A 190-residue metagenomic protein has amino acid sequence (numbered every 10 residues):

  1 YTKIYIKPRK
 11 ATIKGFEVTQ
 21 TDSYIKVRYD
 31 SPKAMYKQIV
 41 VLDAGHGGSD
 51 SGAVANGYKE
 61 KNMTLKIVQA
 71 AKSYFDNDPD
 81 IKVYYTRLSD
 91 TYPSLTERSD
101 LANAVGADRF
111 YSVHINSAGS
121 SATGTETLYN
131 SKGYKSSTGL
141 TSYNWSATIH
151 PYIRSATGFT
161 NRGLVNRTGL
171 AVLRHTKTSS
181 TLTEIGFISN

Functional and structural regions predicted by a protein language model:
Y1-V40: Signal-peptide-cleaved, periplasmic/extracellular N-terminal interaction regions immediately downstream of the signal
Y24-L101, V105-A107, S131, T138: Active-site histidine-acidic residue metal-binding/catalytic motifs, centered on HxH/HExxH-like signatures
K33-M35, N103-V105, G119-S121, L173-K177: Extracellular/periplasmic catalytic domains that process cell-envelope and extracellular macromolecules
Q38, D78-V83, V105-F110, H150 (+2 more regions): Loop/turn elements at helix/coil->beta-strand transitions in domains of secreted/extracellular proteins
D50-Y58, A118-T148: A short, glycine/acidic-enriched catalytic loop
L65-K72, T96-S99, T125, S142-H150 (+1 more regions): Extracytoplasmic/secreted envelope proteins and their assembly/folding machinery, especially bacterial periplasmic
S112-I115, L128, G163-N190: Active-site-adjacent mobile loop/cap segments within catalytic or ligand-binding domains
L140-V165: Active-site-adjacent substrate-binding region of metalloamidase/peptidase-like peptide-processing proteins
